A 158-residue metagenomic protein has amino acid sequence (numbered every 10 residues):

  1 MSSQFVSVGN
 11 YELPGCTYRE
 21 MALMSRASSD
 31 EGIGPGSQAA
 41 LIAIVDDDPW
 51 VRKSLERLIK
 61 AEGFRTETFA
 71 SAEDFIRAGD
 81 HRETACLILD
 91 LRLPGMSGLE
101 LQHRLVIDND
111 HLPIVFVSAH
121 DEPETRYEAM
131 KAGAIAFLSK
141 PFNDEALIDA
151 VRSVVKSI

Functional and structural regions predicted by a protein language model:
M1-A43, P49-E56, S71, R77 (+1 more regions): Non-catalytic signal-transmission and effector/linker regions of two-component phosphorelay proteins
R52, P94, E122: The feature encodes the CheY-like receiver
T68-C86: Acidic, metal-coordinating helix/loop segments flanking the phosphotransfer/catalytic sites of two-component signaling
A70-S71, S97-E100: Acidic catalytic/metal-coordinating carboxylates
L99-D110: Short amphipathic alpha-helix used as the core "switch/output" element in two-component signaling
E100, D121-A136: Alpha4 helix (beta4-alpha4-beta5 surface) of REC/receiver domains from two-component response regulators
K140: A Lys-centered signature of the CheY-like receiver
